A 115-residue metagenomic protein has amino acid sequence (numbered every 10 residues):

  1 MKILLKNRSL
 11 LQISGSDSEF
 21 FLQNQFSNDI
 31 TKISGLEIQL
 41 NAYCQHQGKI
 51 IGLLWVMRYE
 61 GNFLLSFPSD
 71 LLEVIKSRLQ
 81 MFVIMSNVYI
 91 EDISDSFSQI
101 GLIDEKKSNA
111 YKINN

Functional and structural regions predicted by a protein language model:
M1-N115: Basic, glycine/lysine-rich polyanion-binding surfaces/domains
